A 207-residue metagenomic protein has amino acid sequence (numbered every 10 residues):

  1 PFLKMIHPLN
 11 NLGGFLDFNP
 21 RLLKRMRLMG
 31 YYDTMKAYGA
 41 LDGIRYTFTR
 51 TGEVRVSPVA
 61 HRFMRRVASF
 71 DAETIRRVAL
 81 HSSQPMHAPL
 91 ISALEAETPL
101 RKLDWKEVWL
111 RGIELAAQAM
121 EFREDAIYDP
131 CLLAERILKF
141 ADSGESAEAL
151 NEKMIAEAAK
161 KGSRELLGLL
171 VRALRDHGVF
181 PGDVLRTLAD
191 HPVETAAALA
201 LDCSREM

Functional and structural regions predicted by a protein language model:
P1-M207: Patatin-like phospholipase
